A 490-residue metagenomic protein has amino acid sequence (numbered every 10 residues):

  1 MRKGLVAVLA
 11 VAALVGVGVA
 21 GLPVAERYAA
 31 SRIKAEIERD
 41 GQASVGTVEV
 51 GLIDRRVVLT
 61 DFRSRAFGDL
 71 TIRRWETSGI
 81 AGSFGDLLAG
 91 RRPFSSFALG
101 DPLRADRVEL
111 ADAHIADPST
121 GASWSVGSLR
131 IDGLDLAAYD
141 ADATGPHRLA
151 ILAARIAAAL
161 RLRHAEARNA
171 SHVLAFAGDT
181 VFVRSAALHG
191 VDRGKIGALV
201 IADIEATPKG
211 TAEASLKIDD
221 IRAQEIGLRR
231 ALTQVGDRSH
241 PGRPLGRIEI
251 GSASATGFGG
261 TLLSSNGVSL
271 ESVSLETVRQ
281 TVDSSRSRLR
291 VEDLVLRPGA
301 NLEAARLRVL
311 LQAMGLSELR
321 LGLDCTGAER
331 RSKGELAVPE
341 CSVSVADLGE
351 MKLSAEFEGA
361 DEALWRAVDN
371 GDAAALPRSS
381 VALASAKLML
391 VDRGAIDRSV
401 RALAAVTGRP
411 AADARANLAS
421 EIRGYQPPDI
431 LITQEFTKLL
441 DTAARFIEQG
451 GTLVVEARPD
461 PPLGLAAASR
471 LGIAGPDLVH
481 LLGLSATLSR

Functional and structural regions predicted by a protein language model:
G4-G21: Hydrophobic membrane-insertion alpha-helices, especially the h-region of bacterial N-terminal signal peptides
G18-R490: Glycine-rich, small/hydroxylated-residue low-complexity segments
